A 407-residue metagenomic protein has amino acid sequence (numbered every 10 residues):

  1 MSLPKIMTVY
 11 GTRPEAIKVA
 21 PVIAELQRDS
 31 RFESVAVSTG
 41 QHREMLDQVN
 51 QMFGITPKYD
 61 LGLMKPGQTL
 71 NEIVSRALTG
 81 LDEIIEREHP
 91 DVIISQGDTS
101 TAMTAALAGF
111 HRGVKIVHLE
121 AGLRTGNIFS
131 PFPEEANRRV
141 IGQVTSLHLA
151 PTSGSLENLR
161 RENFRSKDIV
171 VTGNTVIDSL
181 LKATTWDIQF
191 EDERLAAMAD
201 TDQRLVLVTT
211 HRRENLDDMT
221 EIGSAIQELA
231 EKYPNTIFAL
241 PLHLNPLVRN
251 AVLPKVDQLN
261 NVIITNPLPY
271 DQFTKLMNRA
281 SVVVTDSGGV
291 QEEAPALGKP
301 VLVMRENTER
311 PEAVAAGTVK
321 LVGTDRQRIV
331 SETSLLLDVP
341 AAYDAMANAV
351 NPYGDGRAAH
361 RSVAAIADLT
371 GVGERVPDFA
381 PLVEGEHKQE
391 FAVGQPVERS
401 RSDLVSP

Functional and structural regions predicted by a protein language model:
K5, D91-V92, L205, I237 (+1 more regions): Structural motif
K5-Y10, A16-E25, V49-Q51, D60-F164: Active-site and donor-binding regions of nucleotide-sugar-utilizing enzymes
D29-V35, Y233-F238: A generic structural motif
T39, R43-E44, V144-D217, V322: A nucleotide-sugar donor-handling region in carbohydrate enzymes
H42-R43, D47-V49, Q68, I188-R279 (+1 more regions): Donor-nucleotide binding loops and adjacent catalytic segments primarily of GT-B fold Leloir glycosyltransferases
S95-Q96, H118, H148, K275-V314: A donor-sugar binding/catalytic signature common to diverse glycosyltransferases and related nucleotide-sugar
R310-L336, A342-A359: Change "using UDP/GDP/dTDP sugars" to "using nucleotide sugars
D338-P407: C-terminal amphipathic helix plus adjacent low-complexity, charged tail appended to glycosyltransferase catalytic
